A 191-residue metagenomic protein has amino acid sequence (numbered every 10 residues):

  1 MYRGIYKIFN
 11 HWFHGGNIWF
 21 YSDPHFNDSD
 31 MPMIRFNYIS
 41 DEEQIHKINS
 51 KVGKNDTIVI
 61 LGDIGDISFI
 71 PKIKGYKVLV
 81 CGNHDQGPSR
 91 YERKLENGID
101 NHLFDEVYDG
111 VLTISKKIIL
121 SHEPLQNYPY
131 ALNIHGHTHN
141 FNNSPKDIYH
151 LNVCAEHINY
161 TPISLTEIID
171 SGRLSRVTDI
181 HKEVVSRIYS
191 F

Functional and structural regions predicted by a protein language model:
M1-K72, V153-H157, D170-S171, K182-F191: N-terminal active-site segment of His-dependent metallophosphoesterases
S22, L61-D63, C81-G82, S121 (+1 more regions): Active-site flanking residues adjacent to catalytic metal/cofactor-binding acidic residues
N27-D30, I67-I70, Q86-R90, N127-Y130 (+2 more regions): Short catalytic/ligand-binding loop motif for oxyanion handling, primarily in non-cytosolic enzymes, centered on
P32, S40, G87-Y91, L112 (+1 more regions): General structural signal for secondary-structure boundaries
I60-L61, G65-D109: Helix-adjacent hinge/juxtasegments
V78, L95-Y189: Conserved beta-sheet core of the metallophosphoesterase superfamily
